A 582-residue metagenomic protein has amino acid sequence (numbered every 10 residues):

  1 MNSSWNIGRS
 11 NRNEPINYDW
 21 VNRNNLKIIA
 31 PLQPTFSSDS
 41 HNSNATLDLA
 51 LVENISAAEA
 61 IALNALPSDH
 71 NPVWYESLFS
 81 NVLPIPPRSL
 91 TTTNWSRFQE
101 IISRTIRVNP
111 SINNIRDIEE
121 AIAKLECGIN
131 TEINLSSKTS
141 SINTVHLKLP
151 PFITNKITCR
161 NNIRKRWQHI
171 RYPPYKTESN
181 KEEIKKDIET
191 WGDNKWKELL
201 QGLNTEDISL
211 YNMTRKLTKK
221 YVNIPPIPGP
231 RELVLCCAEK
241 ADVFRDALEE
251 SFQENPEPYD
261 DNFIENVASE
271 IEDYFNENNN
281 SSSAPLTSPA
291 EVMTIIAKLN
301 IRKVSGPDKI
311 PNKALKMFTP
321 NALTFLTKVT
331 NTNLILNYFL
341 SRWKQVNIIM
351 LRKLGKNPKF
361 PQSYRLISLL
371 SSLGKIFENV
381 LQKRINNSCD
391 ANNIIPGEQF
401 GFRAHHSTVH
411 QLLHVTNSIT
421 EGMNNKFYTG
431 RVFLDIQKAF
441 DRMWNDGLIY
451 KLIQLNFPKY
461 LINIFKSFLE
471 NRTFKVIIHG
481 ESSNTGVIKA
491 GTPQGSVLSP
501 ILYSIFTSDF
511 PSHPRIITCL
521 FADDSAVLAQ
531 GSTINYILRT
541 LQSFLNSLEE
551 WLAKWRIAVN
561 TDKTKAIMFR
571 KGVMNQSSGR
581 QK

Functional and structural regions predicted by a protein language model:
M1-K186, E232, D246, E250 (+5 more regions): A shared catalytic/ligand-binding motif for oxyanion handling
P15, N22-R23, L51, I264 (+4 more regions): Nucleotidyl polymerases of mobile genetic elements and RNA viruses
N25-I28, E59, I106-P110, E126 (+30 more regions): Eukaryotic basic, amphipathic alpha-helical target segments in cytosolic regions
A58-A60, I115, W196, L210-Y211 (+2 more regions): Short alpha-helical segments and helix-capping/turn motifs at coil-helix boundaries
V73, V234-L235, S483, L498: Short, isolated positions in well-ordered beta-strands
V82, I101, I118, G128-T131 (+6 more regions): Surface-exposed loop/turn segments and immediately adjacent short secondary-structure elements within folded domains
E183-E198: Amphipathic alpha-helical coiled-coil segments
